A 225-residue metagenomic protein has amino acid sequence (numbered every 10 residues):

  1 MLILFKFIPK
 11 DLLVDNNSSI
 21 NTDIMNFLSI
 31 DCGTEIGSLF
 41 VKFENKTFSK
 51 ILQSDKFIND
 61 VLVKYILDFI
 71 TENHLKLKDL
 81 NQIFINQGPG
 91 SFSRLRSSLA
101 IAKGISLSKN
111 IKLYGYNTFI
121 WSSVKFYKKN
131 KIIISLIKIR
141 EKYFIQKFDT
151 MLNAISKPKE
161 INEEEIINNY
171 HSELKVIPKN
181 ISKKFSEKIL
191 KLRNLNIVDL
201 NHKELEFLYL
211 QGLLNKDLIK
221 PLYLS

Functional and structural regions predicted by a protein language model:
L2-F7, D23-Q87: N-terminal beta-alpha supersecondary unit
L2-I8, L12-L13, N21-K42, Y114-S225: Oxyanion-binding and handling regions
K46-T47, L99-I105, K142-Q146: Short, basic/glycine-rich phosphate-binding loops at helix/coil junctions that contact nucleotide phosphates
I66, I101-I105, S123: Buried hydrophobic packing segments
F69, S108, Q211-G212: Change "in soluble alpha/beta enzymes" to "in soluble alpha/beta proteins
Q82-T118: DPxDG-like acidic metal-binding loop motif
